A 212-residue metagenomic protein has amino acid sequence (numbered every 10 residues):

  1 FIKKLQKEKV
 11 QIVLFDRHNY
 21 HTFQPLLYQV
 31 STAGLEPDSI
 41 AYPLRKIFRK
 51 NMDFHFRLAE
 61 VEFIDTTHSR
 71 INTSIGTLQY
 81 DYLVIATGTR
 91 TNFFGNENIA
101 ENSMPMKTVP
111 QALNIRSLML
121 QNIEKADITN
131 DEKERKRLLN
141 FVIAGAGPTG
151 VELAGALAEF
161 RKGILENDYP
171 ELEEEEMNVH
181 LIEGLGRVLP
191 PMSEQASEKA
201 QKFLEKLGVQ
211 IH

Functional and structural regions predicted by a protein language model:
F1-L58, E62-F63, F141, P148-M192: Beta1-alpha1 glycine-rich phosphate/pyrophosphate-binding loop at the start of Rossmann-like nucleotide-binding domains
Q6, R45-F48, L120, Q201 (+1 more regions): Class I S-adenosyl-L-methionine
V10, D53-F54, S103, G208-Q210: Short, conserved active-site loop motifs that form the nucleotide-linked donor/cofactor pocket
F54-A144, F160-K162: FAD-binding core/adjacent interface of flavoenzyme oxidoreductases
L118, A156-L157, K199: Alpha-helical scaffold elements adjacent to nucleotide-binding pockets in ATP/GTP-utilizing enzyme cores
Q195-H212: Acidic, glycine-rich loop-and-beta core segments that form the ion-binding/anion-interacting portion of active sites
